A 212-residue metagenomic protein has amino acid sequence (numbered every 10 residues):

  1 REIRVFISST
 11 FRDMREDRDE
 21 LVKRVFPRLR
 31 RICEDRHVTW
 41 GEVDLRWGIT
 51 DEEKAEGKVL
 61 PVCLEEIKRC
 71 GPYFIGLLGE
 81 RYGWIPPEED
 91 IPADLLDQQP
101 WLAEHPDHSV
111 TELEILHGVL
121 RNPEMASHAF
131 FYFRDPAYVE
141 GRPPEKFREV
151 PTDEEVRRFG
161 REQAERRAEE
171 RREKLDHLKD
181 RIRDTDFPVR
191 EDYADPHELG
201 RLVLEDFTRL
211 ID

Functional and structural regions predicted by a protein language model:
R1-L78, I85, E124-S127: Conserved N-terminal substructure of TIR/SEFIR domains
D19-E20, E88-E89, P144-E145: Short coil/turn segments at secondary-structure boundaries
V22-F26, G57-V62, H108-I115, A164-H177: Well-ordered, non-membrane alpha-helical segments in soluble/globular domains
L29-G41, Q98-L102, R158-R167: Short mixed-charge
R46-G48, G79-Y82, V119, F133-V139 (+1 more regions): Short beta-alpha junction loops
W84-D94: Glycine/threonine-rich flexible loop motifs
D94-F131: Membrane-associated lipid acylation/remodeling enzymes share a hydrophobic transmembrane-juxtamembrane segment
L102, H128-D212: C-terminal interaction surface of TIR/SEFIR-family domains
